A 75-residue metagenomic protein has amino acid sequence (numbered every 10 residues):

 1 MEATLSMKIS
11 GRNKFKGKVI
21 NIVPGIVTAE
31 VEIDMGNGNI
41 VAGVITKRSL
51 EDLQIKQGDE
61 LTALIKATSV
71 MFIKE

Functional and structural regions predicted by a protein language model:
M1-E75: Non-catalytic connector elements of ABC transporters
